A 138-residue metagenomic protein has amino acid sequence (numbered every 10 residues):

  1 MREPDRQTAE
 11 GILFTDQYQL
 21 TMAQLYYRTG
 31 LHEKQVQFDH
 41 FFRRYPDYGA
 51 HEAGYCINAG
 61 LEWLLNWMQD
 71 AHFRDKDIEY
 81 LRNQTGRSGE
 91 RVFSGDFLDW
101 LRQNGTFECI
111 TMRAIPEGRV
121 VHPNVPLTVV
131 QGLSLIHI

Functional and structural regions predicted by a protein language model:
M1-I136: Ordered alpha/beta subdomains of enzyme catalytic regions
